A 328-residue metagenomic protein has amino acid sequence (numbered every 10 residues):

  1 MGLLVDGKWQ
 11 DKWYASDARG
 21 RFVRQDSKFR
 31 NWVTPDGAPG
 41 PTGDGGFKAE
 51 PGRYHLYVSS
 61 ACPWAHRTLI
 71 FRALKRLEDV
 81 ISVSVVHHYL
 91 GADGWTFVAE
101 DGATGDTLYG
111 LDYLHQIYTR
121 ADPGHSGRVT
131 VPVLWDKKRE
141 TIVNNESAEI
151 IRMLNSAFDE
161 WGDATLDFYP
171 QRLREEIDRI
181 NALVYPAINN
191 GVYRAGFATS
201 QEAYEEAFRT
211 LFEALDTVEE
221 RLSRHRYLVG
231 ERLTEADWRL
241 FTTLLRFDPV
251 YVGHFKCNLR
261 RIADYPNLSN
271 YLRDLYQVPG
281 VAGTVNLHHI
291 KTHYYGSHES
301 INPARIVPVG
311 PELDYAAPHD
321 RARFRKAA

Functional and structural regions predicted by a protein language model:
M1-A328: C-terminal alpha-helical interaction module
